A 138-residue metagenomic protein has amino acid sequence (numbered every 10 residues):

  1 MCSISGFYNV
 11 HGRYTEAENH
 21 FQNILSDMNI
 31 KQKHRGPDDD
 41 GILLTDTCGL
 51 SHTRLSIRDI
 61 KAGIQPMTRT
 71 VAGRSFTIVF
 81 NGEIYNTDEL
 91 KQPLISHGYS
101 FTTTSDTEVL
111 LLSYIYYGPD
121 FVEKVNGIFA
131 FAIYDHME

Functional and structural regions predicted by a protein language model:
M1-E138: N-terminus-centric sequence/structural signature that marks the extreme N-terminus and adjacent "lid/interface" module
